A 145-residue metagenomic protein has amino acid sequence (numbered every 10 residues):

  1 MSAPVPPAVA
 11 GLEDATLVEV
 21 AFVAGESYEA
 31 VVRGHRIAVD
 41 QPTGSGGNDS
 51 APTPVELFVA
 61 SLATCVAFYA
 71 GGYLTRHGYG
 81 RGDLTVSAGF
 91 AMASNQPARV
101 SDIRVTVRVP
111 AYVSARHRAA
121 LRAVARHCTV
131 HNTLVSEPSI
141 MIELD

Functional and structural regions predicted by a protein language model:
M1-A60, A70-D145: Extended beta-strand/beta-hairpin segments
L62-V66: Alpha-helical metal-binding/catalytic segments enriched in His/Glu/Asp
